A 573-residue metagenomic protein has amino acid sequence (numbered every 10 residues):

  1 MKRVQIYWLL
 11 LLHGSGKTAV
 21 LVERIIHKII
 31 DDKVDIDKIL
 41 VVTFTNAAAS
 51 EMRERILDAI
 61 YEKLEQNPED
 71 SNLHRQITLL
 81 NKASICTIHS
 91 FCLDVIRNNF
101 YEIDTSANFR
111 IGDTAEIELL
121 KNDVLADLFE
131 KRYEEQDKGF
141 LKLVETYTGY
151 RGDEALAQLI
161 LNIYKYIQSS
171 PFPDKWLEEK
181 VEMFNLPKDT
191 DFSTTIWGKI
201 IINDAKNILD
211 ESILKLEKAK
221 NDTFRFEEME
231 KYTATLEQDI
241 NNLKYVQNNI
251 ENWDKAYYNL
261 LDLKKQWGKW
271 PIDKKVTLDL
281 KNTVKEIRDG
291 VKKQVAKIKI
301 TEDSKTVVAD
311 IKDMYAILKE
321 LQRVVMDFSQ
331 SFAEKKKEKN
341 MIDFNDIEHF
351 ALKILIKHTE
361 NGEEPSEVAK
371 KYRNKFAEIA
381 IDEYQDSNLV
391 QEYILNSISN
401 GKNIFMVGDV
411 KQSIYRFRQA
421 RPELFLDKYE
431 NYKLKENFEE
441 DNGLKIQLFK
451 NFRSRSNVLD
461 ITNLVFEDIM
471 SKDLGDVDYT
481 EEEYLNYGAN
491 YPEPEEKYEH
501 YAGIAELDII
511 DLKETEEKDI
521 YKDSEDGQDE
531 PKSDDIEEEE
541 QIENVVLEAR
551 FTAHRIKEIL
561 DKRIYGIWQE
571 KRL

Functional and structural regions predicted by a protein language model:
M1-D104, K335, K339-N345, T359-K370 (+2 more regions): P-loop NTPase Walker
K2, I6-L10, L40-V41, A48-A49 (+7 more regions): Conserved helicase NTPase motor core
K2-V4, T43-A47, I60-N249, I342 (+2 more regions): Conserved ATP-dependent motor core of P-loop NTPases, especially the RecA-like helicase ATPase domain
S15, N46-A49, D58, H89-C92 (+8 more regions): Conserved nucleotide-binding/hydrolysis micro-motifs of P-loop NTPases
V20, R24, E51-A59, F91-N98 (+7 more regions): Alpha-helical scaffold elements adjacent to nucleotide-binding pockets in ATP/GTP-utilizing enzyme cores
R24, K38, A157-I342, N442-G443 (+4 more regions): Conserved ATP-driven helicase/translocase motor core recognized via long, highly charged RecA-like/P-loop NTPase domain
K33-D37, Y61-N67, S71-L80, N99-E116 (+8 more regions): Short, polar/flexible loop-turn hinges at active-site or ligand-entry regions and domain interfaces
G149, E154-N162, Q168, W176 (+2 more regions): Helicase-core coupling region on the C-terminal RecA-like lobe
